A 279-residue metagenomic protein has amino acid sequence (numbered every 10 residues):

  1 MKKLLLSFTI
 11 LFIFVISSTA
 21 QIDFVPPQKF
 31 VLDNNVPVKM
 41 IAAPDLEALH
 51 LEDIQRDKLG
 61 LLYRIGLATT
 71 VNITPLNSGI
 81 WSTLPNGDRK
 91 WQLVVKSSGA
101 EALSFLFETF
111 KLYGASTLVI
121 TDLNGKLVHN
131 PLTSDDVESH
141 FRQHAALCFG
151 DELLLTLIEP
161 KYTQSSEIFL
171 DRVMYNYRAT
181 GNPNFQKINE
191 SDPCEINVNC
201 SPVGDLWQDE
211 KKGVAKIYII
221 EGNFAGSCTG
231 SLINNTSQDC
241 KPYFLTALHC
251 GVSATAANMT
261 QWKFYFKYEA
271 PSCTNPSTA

Functional and structural regions predicted by a protein language model:
M1-V25: Bacterial Sec-dependent N-terminal signal peptides
Q21-V94, E138-L147, D151-N234: Protease-domain processing segments flanking chymotrypsin-fold serine proteases, especially trypsin-like
D88, S97-S104: Extended extracellular/luminal ectodomain segments enriched in beta-structured repeat modules
V95-S97, F107-K111, E221: Non-cytosolic beta-sheet module surface loops
E101-L103, G114-L118, W262: Short beta-strand/loop motifs in extracellular/secreted proteins, especially within beta-sandwich accessory domains
F110, D209-A270: Catalytic histidine site
K111-K126: Short, surface-exposed beta-strand/strand-loop-strand elements in extracellular ectodomains
V128-G150, G204-L206, E221, Q261-A279: Conserved catalytic-core segment of clan PA serine endopeptidases
